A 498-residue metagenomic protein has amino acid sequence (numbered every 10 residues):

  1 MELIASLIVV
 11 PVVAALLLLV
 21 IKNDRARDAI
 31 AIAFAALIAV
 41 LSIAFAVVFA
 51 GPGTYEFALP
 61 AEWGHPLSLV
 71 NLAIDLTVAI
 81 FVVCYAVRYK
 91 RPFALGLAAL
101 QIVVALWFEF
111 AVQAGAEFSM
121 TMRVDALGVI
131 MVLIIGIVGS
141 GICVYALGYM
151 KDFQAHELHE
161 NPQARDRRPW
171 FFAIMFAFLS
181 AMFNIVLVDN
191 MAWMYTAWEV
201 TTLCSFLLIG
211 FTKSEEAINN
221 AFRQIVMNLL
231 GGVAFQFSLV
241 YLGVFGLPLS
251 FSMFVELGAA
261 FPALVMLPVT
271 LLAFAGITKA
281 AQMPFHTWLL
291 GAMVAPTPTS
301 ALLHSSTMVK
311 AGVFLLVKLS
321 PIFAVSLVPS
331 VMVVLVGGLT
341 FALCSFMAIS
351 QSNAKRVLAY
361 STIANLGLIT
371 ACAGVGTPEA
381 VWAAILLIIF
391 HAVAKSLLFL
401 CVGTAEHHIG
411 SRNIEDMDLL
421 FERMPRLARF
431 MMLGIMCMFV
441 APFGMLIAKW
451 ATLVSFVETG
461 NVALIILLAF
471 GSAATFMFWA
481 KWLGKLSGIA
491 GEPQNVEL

Functional and structural regions predicted by a protein language model:
E2-S6, V13-A173, G246-A260, T287 (+1 more regions): Transmembrane helix-loop-helix hairpins at membrane boundaries of multipass inner-membrane proteins
S140-M194, C204-E497: Hydrophobic transmembrane alpha-helices and their helix-loop junctions in integral membrane proteins
